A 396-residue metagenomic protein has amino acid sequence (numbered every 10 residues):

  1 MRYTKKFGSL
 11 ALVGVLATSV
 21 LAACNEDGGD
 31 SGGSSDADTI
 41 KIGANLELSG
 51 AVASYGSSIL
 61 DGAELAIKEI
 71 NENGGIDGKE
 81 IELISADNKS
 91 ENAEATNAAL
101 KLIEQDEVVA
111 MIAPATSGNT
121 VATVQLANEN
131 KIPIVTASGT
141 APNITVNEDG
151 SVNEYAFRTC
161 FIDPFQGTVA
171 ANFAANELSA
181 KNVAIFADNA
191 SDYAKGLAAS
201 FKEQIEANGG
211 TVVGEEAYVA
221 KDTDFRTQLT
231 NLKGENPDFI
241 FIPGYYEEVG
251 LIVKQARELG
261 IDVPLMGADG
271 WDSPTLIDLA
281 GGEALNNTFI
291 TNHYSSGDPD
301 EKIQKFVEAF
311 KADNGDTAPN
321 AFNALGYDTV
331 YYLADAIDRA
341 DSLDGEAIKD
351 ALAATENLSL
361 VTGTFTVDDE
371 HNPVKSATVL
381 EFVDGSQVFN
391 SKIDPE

Functional and structural regions predicted by a protein language model:
M1-K41, E72, D394-E396: Short, low-complexity disordered leader/linker segments with a strong preference for bacterial N-terminal type II
D27-S31, Y55-I59, N73-N147, Y218-T223: Beta-alpha junction/loop-to-helix N-cap segments that form part of ligand/metal-binding clefts
I40-G62, A86-A93, A115-T116, F186-K195 (+4 more regions): Extracytoplasmic "Venus flytrap"
L48, S151-E216, F239, L333: An alpha-beta-alpha
A95, R158-N182, K195-L197, F225 (+4 more regions): Hydrophobic alpha-helical segments within soluble ligand-binding/sensing domains
A198-T291: Extracellular/periplasmic bilobed ligand-binding domains
V253-Y327, Q387-D394: Extracellular/periplasmic periplasmic-binding protein-like sensory domains
A312-N320, A334-S386: Segments of small-molecule ligand-sensing domains
